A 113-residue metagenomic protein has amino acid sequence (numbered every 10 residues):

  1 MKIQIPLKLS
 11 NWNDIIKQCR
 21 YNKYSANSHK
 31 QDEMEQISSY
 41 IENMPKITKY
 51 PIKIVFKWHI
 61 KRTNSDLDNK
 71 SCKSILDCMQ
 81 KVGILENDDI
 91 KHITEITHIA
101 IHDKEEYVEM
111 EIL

Functional and structural regions predicted by a protein language model:
M1-L113: Catalytic phosphate/metal-binding cores of nucleic-acid and nucleotide-processing enzymes, i.e., regions that mediate
